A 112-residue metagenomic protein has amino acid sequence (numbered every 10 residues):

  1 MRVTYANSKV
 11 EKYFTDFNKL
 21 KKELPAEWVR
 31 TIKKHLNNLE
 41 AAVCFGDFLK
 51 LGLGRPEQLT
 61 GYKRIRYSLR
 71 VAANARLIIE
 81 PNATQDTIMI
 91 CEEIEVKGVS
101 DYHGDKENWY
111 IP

Functional and structural regions predicted by a protein language model:
M1, K22, G46, E57 (+1 more regions): Flexible, active-site-adjacent loop/turn segments at secondary-structure boundaries
M1-N37: Arg/Lys-rich, positively charged N-terminal/basic patches that mediate binding to nucleic acids
V3, V29-I32, L49-G52, T60 (+1 more regions): Generic structural signal for well-ordered secondary structure
K34, G54, Y62-R64, A72-N74 (+1 more regions): Short connector loops at helix/strand junctions that flank enzyme active sites, especially segments positioning acidic
V43-Y67: A short, surface-exposed loop/turn module that caps and links secondary-structure elements
L69-P112: Enriched for short, Lys/Arg-rich terminal
